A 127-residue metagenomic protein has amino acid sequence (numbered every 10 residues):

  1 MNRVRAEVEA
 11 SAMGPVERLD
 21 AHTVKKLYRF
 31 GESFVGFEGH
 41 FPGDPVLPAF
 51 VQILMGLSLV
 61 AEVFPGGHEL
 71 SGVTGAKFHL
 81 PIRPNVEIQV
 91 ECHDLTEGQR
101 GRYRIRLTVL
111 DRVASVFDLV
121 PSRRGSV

Functional and structural regions predicted by a protein language model:
M1-N2, P65: Short aromatic-glycine motifs in intrinsically disordered, low-complexity regions
N2-E9, V24-K26, F78, I82 (+2 more regions): A glycine-rich (often HGG/GG-containing) alpha/beta subdomain
R3-L47: Catalytic strand-loop segment that frames the active site of acyl-thioester-processing enzymes
G14-P15, L80, I105: Residue-level detector of beta-strand structural context in well-folded domains
P15, G72-G75, V116: Extracellular/lumenal ectodomain signal focusing on beta-strand-rich modules and carbohydrate-recognition contexts
L19-T23, H93-V127: HotDog/MaoC-like acyl-thioester-processing domains
L54-D94, R100-R102: Hydrophobic beta-strand-centered segment that forms part of the acyl-chain substrate-binding groove
